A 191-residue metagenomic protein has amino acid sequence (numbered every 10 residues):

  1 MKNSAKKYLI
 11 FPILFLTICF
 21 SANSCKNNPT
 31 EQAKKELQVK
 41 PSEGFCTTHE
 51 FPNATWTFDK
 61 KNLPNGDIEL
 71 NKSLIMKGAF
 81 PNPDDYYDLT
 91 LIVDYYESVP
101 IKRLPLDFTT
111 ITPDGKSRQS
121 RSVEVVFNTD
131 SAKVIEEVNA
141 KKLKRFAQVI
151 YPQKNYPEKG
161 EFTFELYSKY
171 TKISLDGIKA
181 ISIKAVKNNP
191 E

Functional and structural regions predicted by a protein language model:
K2-F11: Bacterial N-terminal signal peptides that target proteins for export
F20-S24: C-terminal motif of bacterial Sec signal peptides marking the signal peptidase cleavage site
K26-P29: Bacterial signal peptide processing site
N71-V93, V99-R103, E161: Contiguous beta-strand segments within globular domains
V93-D94, E165-K172: Short beta-strand-plus-loop segments that form exposed binding edges in beta-rich domains
V99-L106, G177-A180: Short coil-to-beta strand junction motifs in C2/discoidin
N128-G160, K169: Short, solvent-exposed, Trp/other aromatic-anchored flexible loops in extracytoplasmic proteins
T171-I183: Edge beta-strands of jelly-roll/beta-sandwich modules across compartments, strongly enriched in secreted/luminal
